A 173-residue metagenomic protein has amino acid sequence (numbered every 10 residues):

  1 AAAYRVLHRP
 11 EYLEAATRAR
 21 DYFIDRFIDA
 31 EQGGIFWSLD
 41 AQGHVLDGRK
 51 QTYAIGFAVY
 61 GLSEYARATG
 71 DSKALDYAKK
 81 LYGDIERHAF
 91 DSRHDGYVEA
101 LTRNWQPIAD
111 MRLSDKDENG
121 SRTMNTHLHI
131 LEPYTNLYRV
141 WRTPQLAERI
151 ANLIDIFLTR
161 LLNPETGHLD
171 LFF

Functional and structural regions predicted by a protein language model:
A1-F173: Glycan-recognition and catalytic cores of secretory/periplasmic carbohydrate-active enzymes
